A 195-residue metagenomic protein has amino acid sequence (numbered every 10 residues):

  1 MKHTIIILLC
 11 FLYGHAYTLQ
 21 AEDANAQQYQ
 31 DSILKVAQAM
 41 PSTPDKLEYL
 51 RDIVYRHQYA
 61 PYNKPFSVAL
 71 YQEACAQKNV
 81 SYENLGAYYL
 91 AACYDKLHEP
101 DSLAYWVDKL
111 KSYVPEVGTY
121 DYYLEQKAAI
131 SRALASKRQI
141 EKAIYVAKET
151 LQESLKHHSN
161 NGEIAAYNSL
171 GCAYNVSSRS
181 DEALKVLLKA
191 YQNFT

Functional and structural regions predicted by a protein language model:
T4-L12: Sec-dependent N-terminal signal peptides
L12-Q20: C-terminal segment of classical bacterial N-terminal signal peptides
L19-T195: A "functional boundary" signal
